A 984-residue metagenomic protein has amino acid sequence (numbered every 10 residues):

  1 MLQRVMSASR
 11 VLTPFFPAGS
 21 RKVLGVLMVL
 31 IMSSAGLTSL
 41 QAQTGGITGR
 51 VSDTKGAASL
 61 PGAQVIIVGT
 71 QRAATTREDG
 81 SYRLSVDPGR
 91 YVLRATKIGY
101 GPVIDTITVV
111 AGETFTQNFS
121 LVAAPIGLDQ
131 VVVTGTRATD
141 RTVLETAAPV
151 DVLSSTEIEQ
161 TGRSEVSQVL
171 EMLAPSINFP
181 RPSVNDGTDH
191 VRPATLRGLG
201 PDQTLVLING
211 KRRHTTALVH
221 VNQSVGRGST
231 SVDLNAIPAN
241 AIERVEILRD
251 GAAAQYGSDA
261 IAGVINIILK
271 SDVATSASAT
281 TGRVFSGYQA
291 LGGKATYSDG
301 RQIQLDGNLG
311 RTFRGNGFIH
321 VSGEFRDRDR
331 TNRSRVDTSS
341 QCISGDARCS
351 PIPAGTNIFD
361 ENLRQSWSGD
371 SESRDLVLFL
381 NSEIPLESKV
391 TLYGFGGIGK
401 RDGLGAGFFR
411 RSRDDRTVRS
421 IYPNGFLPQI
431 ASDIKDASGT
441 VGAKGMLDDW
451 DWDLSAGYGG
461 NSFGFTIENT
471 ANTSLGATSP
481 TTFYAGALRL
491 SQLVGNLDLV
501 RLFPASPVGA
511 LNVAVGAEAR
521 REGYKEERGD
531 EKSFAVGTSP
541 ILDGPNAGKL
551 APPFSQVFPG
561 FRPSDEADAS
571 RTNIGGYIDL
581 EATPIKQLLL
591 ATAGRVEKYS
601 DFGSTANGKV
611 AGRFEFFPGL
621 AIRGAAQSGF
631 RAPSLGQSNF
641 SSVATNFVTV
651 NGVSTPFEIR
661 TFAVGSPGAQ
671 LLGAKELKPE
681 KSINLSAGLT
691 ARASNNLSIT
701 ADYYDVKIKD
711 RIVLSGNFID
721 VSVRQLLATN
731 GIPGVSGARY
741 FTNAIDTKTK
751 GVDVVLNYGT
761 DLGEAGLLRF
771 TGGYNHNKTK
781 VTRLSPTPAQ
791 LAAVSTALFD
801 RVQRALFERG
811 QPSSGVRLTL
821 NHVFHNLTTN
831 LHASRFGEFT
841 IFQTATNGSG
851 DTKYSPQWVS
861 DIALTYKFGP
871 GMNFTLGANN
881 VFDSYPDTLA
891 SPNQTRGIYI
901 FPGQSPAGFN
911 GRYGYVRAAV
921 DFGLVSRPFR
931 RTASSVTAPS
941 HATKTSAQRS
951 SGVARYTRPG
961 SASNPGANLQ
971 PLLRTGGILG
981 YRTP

Functional and structural regions predicted by a protein language model:
T38-V131, V936, A942, Y956-R958 (+2 more regions): Periplasm-facing N-terminal accessory domains of Gram-negative outer-membrane beta-barrel systems
Q64-D79, V131-T161, G187-T188, A217-R227 (+1 more regions): N-terminal periplasmic "start-of-domain" segments of outer-membrane beta-barrel proteins
V150, L170-A217, Y256-D259: Extracytoplasmic beta-strand/coil segments of soluble accessory domains associated with Gram-negative outer-membrane
I208, R213, G228-S278: A beta-strand signature from Gram-negative outer-membrane beta-barrel systems, especially the internal plug domain
K294-G407, D414-N424, P428-L447, K867: Transmembrane beta-barrel wall of Gram-negative outer-membrane proteins
F426-G439, Y458, T470-L589, S785-N821: Outer-membrane beta-barrel transmembrane domain signature of Gram-negative proteins, especially the mid-to-C-terminal
V515, S698, Y704-K709, V713-Q843: Gram-negative outer-membrane beta-barrel transporters
K778, A833-F842, Y866-K944: C-terminal beta-signal and adjacent terminal beta-strands/loops of Gram-negative outer-membrane beta-barrel proteins
